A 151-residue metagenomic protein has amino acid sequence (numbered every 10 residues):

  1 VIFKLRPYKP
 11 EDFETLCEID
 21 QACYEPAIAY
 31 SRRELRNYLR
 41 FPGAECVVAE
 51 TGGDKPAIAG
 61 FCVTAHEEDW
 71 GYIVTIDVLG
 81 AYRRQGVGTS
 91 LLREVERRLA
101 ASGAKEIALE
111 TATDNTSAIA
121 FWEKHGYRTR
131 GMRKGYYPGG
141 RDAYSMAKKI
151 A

Functional and structural regions predicted by a protein language model:
F3, P7-R83, L92-E94, R98 (+2 more regions): Acetyl-CoA-dependent GNAT
K9, C46-V47, K105-A108, A112-I119 (+2 more regions): C-terminal "cap" of GNAT-fold acetyltransferases
W70, A101, P138-G140: Short, flexible hinge/linker loops that cap or flank conserved catalytic cores
L79-R93, R97-S102, E106-I107, A112-A120 (+1 more regions): Conserved glycine-rich acetyl-CoA-binding loop
G126-R130: A SAM-dependent methyltransferase catalytic signature shared across enzymes that methylate proteins
